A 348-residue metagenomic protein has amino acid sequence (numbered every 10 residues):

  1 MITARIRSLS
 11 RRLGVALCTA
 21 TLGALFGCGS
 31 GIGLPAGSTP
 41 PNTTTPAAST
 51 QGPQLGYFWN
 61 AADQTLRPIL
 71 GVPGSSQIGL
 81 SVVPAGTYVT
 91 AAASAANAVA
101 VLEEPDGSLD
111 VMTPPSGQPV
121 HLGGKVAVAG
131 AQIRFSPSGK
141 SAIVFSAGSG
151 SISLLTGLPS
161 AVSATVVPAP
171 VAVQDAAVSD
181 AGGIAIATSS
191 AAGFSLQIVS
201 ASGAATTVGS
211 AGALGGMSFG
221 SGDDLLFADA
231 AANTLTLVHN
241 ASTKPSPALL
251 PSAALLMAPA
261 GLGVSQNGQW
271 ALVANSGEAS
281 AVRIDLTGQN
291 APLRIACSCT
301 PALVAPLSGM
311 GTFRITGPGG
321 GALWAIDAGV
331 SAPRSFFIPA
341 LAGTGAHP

Functional and structural regions predicted by a protein language model:
M1-G27: Sec-dependent bacterial lipoprotein signal peptides
L22-T50: Bacterial Sec-dependent N-terminal signal peptides
P41-S75: An edge-strand/N-cap motif at the start of beta-rich repeat modules
T44-A47, G86-N97, V126-G139, A169-A181 (+4 more regions): Repeated scaffold domains used in trafficking and secretory/extracellular systems, primarily beta-propellers
W59-A62, A93-A95, V101-P105, S136-P137 (+9 more regions): Conserved beta-strand positions in repeat-built beta-propeller and related beta-rich domains
D63-R67, G107-M112, S149-L155, A192-Q197 (+3 more regions): Structural motif
V72-G74, T113-G117, T156-S160, V199-G203 (+3 more regions): Short loop/turn segments that connect beta-strands within beta-propeller blades
S76-V83, Q118-K125, A161-P168, G203-G209 (+3 more regions): A short beta-strand motif characteristic of beta-propeller blades
